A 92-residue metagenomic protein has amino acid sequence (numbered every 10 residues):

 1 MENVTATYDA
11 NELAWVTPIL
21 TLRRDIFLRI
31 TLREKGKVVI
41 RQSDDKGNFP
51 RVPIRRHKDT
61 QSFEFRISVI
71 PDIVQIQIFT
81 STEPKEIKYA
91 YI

Functional and structural regions predicted by a protein language model:
M1-D9: Short carbohydrate-recognition loop motifs
Y8-T21, T60-F63: Short beta-strands within extracellular/lumenal beta-sheet-rich domains
D9, D44, H57, T80: Acidic surface patches and DE-rich sequence motifs
P18-E34: Extra-cytoplasmic beta-strand recognition segments
R24-L28, I67-T82: Noncatalytic modules at the cell exterior or secretory-pathway interfaces, chiefly beta-strand-rich lectin/adhesion
K35-N48: Short, surface-exposed beta-strand/strand-loop-strand elements in extracellular ectodomains
I40, T82-I92: Exposed low-complexity, polar/acidic, P/S/T/G-rich flexible segments that act as propeptides, protease-susceptible
N48-I70: Extracellular carbohydrate recognition and processing domains and analogous Trp-centered ligand-binding platforms
